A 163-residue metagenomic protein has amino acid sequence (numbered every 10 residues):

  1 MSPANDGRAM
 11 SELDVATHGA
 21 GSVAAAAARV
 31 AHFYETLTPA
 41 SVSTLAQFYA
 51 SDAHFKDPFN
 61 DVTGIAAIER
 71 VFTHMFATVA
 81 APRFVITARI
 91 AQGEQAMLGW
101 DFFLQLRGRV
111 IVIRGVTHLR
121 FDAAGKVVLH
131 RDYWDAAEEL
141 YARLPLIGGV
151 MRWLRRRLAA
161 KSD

Functional and structural regions predicted by a protein language model:
M1-S43, Q47, A160-D163: Short, low-complexity N-terminal intrinsically disordered segments enriched in polar/charged residues
S2-V15, F76-R83, T87-D163: A beta-strand edge to alpha-helix "cap/lid" segment located at domain peripheries
A25, R29, A67, I111: Soluble or luminal CAZymes and related metallo-dependent hydrolases
A28-R29, F59, L119: Short, contiguous strand/loop micro-motifs
V30, Y34, Y49, F72 (+2 more regions): Hydrophobic alpha-helical core bundles mediating ligand binding, dimerization, or RNAP-core interactions
V42-Q95: A solvent-exposed, acidic/Ser-Thr-rich amphipathic alpha-helical stretch
